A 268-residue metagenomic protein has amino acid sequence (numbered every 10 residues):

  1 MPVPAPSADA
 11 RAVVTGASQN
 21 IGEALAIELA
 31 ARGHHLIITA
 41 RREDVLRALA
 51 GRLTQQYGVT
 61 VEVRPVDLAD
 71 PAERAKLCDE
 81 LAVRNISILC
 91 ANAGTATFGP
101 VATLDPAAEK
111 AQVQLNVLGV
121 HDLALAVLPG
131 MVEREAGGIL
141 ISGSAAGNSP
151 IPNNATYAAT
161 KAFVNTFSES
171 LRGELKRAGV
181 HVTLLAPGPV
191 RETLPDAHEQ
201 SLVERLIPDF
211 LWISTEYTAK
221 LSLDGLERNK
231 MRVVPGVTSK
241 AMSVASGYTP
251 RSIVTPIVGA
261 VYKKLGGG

Functional and structural regions predicted by a protein language model:
S18-N20: Conserved glycine-rich cofactor-binding loop
R32-L49: Conserved glycine-rich Rossmann-like NAD(P)H-binding loop of the short-chain dehydrogenase/reductase
N92-T97: Conserved NAD(P)H cofactor-binding loop of Rossmann-fold oxidoreductase domains
P100-A102, A108-V113: Substrate-binding pocket helix/loop in short-chain dehydrogenase/reductase
A124, T160: Active-site helix of classical SDR
S144: Residue(s) in the substrate-gating loop at a strand-loop-helix junction that position the organic substrate next
E174-S239: SDR active-site lid
